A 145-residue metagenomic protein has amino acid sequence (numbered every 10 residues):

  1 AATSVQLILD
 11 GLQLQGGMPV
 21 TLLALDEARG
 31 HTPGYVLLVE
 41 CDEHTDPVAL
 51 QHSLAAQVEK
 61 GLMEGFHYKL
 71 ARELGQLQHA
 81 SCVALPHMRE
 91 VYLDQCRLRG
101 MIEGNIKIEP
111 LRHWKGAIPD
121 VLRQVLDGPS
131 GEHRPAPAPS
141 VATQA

Functional and structural regions predicted by a protein language model:
A1-A145: AMP-binding adenylation
